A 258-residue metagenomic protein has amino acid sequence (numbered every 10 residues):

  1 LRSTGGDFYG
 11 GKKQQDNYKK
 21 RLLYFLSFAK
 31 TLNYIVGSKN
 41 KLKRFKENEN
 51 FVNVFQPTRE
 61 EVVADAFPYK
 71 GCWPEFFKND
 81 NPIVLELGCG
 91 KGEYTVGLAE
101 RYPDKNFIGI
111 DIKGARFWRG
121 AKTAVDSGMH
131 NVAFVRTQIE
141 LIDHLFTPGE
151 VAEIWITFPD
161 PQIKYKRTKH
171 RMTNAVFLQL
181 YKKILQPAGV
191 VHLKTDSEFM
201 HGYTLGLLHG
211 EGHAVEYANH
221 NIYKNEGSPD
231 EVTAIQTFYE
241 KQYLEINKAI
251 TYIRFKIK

Functional and structural regions predicted by a protein language model:
F28-I83, E93-E100: S-adenosyl-L-methionine
G88-G90: Class I SAM-dependent methyltransferase "Motif I" SAM/SAH-binding loop
K113: Conserved SAM/SAH-binding beta-strand->alpha-helix loop
A121-P148: S-adenosyl-L-methionine
H144-E153, F158: A short acidic, Gly/Pro-enriched loop at the edge of an enzyme's catalytic core that lines a small-molecule cofactor
T173-P187: A short glycine-rich, Lys/Arg-flanked "PGG" loop and its adjoining helix->strand segment in the class I
A188-T195: Conserved beta-strand signature within the Rossmann-like core of class I S-adenosyl-L-methionine
G206, E211-K258: Class I S-adenosyl-L-methionine
